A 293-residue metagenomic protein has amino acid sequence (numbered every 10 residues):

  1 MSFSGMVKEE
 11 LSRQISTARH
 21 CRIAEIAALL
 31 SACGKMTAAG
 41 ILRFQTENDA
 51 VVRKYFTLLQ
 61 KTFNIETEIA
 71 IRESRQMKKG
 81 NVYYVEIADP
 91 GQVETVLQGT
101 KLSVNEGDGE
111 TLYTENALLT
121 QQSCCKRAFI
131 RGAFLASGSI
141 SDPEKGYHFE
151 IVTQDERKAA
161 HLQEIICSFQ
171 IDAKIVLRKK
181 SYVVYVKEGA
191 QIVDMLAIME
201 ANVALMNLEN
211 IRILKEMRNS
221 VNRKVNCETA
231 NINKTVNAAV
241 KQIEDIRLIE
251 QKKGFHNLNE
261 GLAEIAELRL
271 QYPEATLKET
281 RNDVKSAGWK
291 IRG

Functional and structural regions predicted by a protein language model:
M1-I41, Q45-Y55, L59: N-terminal, positively charged regions that mediate nucleic acid binding
I15-A24, L119-K126, F255-E260: Structural motif
A24-A32, A128-A136, A266-E267: Short, hydrophobic/amphipathic alpha-helical patches that form generic packing surfaces within helical domains
M36-R43, E144-G146, T276-E279: Short acidic, hydrophobic short linear motifs in intrinsically disordered regions
R43-D49, E150-T153, N282-W289: Short helix-coil junctions and helix-kink-helix linkers
T46, R53, T57-E209: DNA-contacting interfaces and partner/effector-binding or oligomerization modules in DNA-centric proteins
A160-H161, W289-G293: Short amphipathic alpha-helical interaction segments
D194, I198-I291: Extended mid-to-C-terminal alpha-helical interaction segments
